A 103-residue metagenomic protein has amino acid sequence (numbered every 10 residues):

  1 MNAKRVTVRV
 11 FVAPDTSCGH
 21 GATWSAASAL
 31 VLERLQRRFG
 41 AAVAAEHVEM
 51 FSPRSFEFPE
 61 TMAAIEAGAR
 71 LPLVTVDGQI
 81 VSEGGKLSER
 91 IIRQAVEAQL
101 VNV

Functional and structural regions predicted by a protein language model:
M1-F39: Local sequence-structure signature of Cys/Sec-based thiol-disulfide redox active-site neighborhoods
D15-C18, S52, I80: Short histidine/acidic/glycine/proline-rich micro-motifs that form metal- and phosphate-coordinating active-site loops
G21-A22, F58, G85-E89: Conserved strand-to-helix beginnings and helix N-cap segments that scaffold or border functional pockets
Q36-R37, I65-E66, L100: N-terminal cationic-hydrophobic initiation segments that often serve targeting/anchoring roles
A44-G68: Thioredoxin-like thiol-disulfide oxidoreductase module
F56-P59, R70-E83: Thiol/selenol-based redox catalytic cores and closely related redox-interacting motifs
V76-V103: Non-catalytic, surface beta->alpha helical segment in thiol-disulfide oxidoreductase systems
